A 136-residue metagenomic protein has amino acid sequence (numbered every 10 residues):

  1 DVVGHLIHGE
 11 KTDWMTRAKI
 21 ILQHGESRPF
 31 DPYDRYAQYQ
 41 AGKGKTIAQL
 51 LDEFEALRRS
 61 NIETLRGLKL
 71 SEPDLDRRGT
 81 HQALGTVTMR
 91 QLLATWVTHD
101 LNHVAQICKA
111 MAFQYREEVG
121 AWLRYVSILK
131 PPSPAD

Functional and structural regions predicted by a protein language model:
D1-Y33, I62, D76-D136: Short, contiguous alpha-helical
Y36-L50, Q82-Q91: Acidic/His metal-coordination segments adjacent to aromatic residues that form catalytic metal sites in metalloenzymes
A48, D52-A56, Q91-A94, T98: A generic "alpha-helical surface" signal
F54, R58-N61, L65: Hydrophobic alpha-helical core bundles mediating ligand binding, dimerization, or RNAP-core interactions
G67-L70, K109: Metal-centered catalytic cores of metalloenzymes
L70-D76: A short coil-to-beta-strand element that immediately follows conserved catalytic motifs
